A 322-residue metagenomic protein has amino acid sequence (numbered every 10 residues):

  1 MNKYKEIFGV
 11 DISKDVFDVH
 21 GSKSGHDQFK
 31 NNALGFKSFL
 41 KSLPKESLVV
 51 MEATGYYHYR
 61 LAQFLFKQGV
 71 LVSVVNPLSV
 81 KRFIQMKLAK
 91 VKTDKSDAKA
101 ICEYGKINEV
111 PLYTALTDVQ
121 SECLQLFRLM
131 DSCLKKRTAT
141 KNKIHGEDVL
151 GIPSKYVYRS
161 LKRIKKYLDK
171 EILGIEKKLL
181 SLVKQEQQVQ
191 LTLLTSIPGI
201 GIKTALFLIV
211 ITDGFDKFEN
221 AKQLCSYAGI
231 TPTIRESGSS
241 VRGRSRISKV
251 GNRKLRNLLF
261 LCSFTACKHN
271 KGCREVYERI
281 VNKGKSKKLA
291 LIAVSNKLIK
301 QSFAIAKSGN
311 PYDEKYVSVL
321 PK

Functional and structural regions predicted by a protein language model:
M1-K155, K268: Phosphate- and other anionic-substrate recognition elements at nucleic-acid/protein interfaces
F29, S38, L193, L208-K283 (+2 more regions): Phosphate-backbone recognition surface of nucleic-acid-processing proteins
I101, C133, L259, G284 (+1 more regions): A residue-level signal for conserved active-site and pocket-lining positions in enzyme catalytic cores
N108-L112, D213-K217, T265-G272, I299-E314: Short helix-capping/linker segments at secondary-structure and domain boundaries
L112-Q125, P153, G243-R246, E275-I292: Short, solvent-exposed helix-loop connector elements
D131-L134, T138, K162, K166-L173 (+1 more regions): Generic structural signal for well-ordered, non-transmembrane alpha-helical segments in soluble/cytosolic regions
D148-K203, T212, N270: Helix-hairpin-helix/helix-loop-helix acidic hairpins
S239-S240, Y277-K322: Low-complexity, acidic/Ser/Thr- and charged residue-rich accessory regions of DNA metabolism proteins
